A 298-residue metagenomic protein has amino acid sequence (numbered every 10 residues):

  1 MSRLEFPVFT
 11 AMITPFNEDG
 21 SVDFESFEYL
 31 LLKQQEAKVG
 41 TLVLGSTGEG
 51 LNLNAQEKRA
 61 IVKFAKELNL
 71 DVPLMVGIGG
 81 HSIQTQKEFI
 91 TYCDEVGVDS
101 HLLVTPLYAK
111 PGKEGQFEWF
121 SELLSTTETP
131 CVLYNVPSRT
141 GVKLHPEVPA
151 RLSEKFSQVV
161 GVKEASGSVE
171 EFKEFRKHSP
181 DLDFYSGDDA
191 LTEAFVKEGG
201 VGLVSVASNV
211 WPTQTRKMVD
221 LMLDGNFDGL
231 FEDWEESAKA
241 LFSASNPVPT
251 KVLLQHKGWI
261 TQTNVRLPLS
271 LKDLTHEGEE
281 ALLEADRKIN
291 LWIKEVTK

Functional and structural regions predicted by a protein language model:
S2-G141, R151: Active-site beta->alpha loop and helix N-cap motifs at the rims of alpha/beta catalytic domains
L4-I13, K38, E198-G200, A207-K298: C-terminal alpha-helical cap/extension of soluble enzyme domains
S26, E57, G115, G167 (+3 more regions): Soluble or luminal CAZymes and related metallo-dependent hydrolases
F27, K58, V62, Q86 (+6 more regions): A general structural signal for well-ordered alpha-helical segments in protein cores
V43-S46, M75-G77, V159, Y185 (+2 more regions): Short glycine/serine/threonine-biased micro-segments
N54-Q56, K87, K113-Q116, L144-P146 (+3 more regions): Short secondary-structure transition/capping segments
T126, P137-A244: Catalytic alpha/beta core domains of metabolic enzymes, predominantly
